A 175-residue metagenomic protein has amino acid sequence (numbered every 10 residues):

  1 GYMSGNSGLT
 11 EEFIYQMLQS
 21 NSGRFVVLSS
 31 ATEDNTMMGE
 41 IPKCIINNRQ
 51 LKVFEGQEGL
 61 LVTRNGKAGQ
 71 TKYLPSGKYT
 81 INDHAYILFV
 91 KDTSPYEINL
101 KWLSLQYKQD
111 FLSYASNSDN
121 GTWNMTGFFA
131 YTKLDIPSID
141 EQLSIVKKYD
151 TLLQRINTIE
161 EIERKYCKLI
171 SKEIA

Functional and structural regions predicted by a protein language model:
G1-T36, D135-A175: Non-catalytic DNA-recognition/assembly elements of restriction-modification systems
Q16-S22, E40-V62, T71-D83, G121-G127: Short, surface-exposed loop/turn microsegments at beta-strand edges and helix-strand junctions
A31, R64-N65: Fold-independent oxyanion-binding glycine-rich loops and adjacent beta-strand/coil segments at enzyme active sites
N35-M37, G69-Q70: Eukaryotic short linear interaction motifs
M38-G39, N117: Peripheral, non-transmembrane regulatory/ligand-interaction domains of membrane transport proteins
K43-I46, L105-L112, T151-Q154: Short, intrinsically disordered, mixed-charge
G66-I136: Basic, amphipathic alpha-helical recognition segments used for DNA target recognition
